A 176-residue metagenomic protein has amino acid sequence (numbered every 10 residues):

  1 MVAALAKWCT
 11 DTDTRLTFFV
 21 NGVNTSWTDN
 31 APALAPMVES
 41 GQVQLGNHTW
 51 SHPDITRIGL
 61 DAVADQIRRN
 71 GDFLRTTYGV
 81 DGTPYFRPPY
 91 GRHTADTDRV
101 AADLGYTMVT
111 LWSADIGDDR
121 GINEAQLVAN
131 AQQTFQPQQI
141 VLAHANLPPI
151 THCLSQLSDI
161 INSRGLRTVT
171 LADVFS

Functional and structural regions predicted by a protein language model:
M1, V20-N30, D54-I58, R87-H93 (+2 more regions): Acidic-and-aromatic substrate-binding clefts and catalytic sites of carbohydrate-active enzymes
M1-D54, L60-A62, Q66, G71-T76 (+2 more regions): Active-site beta->alpha N-cap acidic-glycine motif
A3, K7, P32, D61 (+8 more regions): Solvent-exposed, polar/charged alpha-helical surfaces in well-ordered, non-transmembrane soluble domains, broadly
A4-D13, S26, P149-S176: C-terminal domain-boundary segment and adjacent tail
L16-V20, Q44-N47, P84-P88, M108-W112 (+2 more regions): Structural recognition of the beta-strand scaffold that forms the well-ordered cores of secreted hydrolase catalytic
T76-R92, D98-L104, P148: Basic- and aromatic-lined ligand-binding clefts that recognize polyanionic substrates
R92-T134, L166-S176: His/Asp/Glu-enriched short active-site or ligand-binding loop at hydrolase and phosphoryl-transfer sites
P137-Q139, L147-I150: Periplasmic-binding protein-like
